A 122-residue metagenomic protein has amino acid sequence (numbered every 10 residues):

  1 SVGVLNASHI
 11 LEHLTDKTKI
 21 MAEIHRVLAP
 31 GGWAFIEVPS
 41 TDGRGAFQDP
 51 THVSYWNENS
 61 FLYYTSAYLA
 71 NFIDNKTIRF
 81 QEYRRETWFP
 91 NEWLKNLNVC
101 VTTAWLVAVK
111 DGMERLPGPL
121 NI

Functional and structural regions predicted by a protein language model:
S1-D42: Conserved SAM-binding loop
H13, S54, K95: Aromatic-acidic/polar surface patches that form glycan- and anion
D16, R44-A46, Y64: Active-site-proximal flexible loops/turns
A29, W56-E58, V99: Short connector loops at helix/strand junctions that flank enzyme active sites, especially segments positioning acidic
W33-S60: Conserved class I S-adenosyl-L-methionine
V53-T77: Short alpha-helix
A70-E92: Conserved S-adenosyl-L-methionine
W88-I122: Core SAM-dependent methyltransferase catalytic element
